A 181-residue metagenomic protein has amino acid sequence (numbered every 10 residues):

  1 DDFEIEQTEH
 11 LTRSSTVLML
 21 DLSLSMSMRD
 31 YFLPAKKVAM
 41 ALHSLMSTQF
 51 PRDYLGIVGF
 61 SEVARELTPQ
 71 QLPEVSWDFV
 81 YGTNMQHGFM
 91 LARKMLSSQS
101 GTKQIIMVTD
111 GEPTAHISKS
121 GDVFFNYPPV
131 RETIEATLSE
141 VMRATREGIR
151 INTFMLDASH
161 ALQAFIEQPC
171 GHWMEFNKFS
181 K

Functional and structural regions predicted by a protein language model:
D1-V17, L24-L33, T48-P51: Acidic, polar low-complexity linker/tail segments
E9, G59-A64, S159: Short glycine-enriched loops at secondary-structure junctions
E9-L20, V58, Q104-M107: Short coil-to-beta-strand
L33-T48, I57-V58: An active-site-proximal "capping" alpha-helix that borders the catalytic cofactor pocket
M46-R52, S97-S98, M142-I149: Arginine/glycine-rich "motif VI" loop of SF2 helicases in the C-terminal RecA-like domain
L55, V63-L67, P73-I106, P113-A115 (+2 more regions): Von Willebrand factor
F79-T83, G111-E167, M174: VWA/integrin I-like adhesion module and closely mimicked acidic/polar interface patches used
C170-K181: C-terminal helix of von Willebrand factor
